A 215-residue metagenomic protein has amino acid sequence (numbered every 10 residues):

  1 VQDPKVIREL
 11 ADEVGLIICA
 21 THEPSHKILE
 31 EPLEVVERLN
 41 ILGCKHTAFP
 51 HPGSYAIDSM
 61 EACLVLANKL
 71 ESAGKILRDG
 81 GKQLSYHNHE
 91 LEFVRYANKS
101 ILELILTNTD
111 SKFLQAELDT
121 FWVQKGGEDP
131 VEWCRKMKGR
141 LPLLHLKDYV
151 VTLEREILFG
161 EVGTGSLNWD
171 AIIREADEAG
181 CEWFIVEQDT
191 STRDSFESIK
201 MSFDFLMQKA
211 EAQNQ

Functional and structural regions predicted by a protein language model:
V1, H26, P52, Y149 (+1 more regions): Flexible loop residues that form catalytic and substrate-binding hotspots at small-molecule/glycan-binding clefts
V1-A11: Glycine-rich, proline-tolerant flexible connector loops at the mouths of alpha/beta enzymes
D3-K5, V65, N168-W169: Aromatic- and glycine-enriched glycan-recognition loops and surfaces that form the carbohydrate-binding subsites
V6-I7, E34-V35, E132-K136: A short acidic, amphipathic alpha-helical/loop segment
E13, I17, T21, S25-A116 (+2 more regions): Active-site acidic/histidine proton-transfer and metal-coordination neighborhood in alpha/beta enzyme cores
G43, Y96-L118, W122-Q215: Histidine-acidic metal/acid-base catalytic patches
